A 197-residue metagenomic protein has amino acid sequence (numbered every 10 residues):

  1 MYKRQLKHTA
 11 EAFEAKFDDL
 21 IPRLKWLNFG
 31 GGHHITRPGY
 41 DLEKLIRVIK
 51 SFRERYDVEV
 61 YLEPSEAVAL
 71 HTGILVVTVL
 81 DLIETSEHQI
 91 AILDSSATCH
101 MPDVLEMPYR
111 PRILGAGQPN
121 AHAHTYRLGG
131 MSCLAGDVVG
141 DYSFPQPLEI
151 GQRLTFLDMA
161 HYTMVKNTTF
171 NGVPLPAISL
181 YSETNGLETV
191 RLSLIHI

Functional and structural regions predicted by a protein language model:
M1-Q5, I195-I197: Conserved small/polar residues in nucleotide/adenosyl-binding loops
K3-L82, P145, N171, S182: Active-site loop/helix belt of alpha/beta enzymes
D41, L194-I195: Helix N-cap and loop-to-helix transition residues
V48, E59-L194: Charged (often Lys/Glu-rich) extended helix/loop segments that serve as interaction or gating elements
